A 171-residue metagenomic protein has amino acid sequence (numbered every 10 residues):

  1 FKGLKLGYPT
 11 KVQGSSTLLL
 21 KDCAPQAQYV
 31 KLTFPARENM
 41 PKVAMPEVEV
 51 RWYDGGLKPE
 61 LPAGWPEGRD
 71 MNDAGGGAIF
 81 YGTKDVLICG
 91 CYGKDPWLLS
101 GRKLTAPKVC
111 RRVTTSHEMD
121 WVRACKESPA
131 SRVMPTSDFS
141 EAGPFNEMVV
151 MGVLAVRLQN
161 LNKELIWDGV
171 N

Functional and structural regions predicted by a protein language model:
G3, Y8-N171: Glycine-enriched catalytic-core subsegment of oxygenase/oxidase enzymes
